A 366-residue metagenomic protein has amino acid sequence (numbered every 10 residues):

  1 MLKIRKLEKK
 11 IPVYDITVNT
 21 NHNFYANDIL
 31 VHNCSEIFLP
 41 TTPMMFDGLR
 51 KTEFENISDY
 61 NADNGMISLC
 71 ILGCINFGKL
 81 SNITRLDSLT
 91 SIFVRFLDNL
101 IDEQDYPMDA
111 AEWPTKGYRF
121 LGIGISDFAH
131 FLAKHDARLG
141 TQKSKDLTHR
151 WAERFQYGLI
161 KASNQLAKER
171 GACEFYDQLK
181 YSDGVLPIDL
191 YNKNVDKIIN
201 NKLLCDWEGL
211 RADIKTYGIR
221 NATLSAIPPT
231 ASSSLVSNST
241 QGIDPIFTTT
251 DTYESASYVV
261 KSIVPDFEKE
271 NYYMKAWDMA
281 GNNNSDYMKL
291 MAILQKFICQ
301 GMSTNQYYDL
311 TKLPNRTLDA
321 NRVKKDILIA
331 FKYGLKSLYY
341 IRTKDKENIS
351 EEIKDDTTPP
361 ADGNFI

Functional and structural regions predicted by a protein language model:
M1-N33, S232, L335: Internal intein/HINT superfamily modules and their associated LAGLIDADG
I16, L72, F128, A231 (+1 more regions): Hydrophobic, well-ordered secondary-structure elements that form the walls of internal hydrophobic environments
H22-Y25, S35-F38, G78-S81, H130 (+6 more regions): Flexible loop/turn segments at secondary-structure boundaries
C34-T115, I125-H135, S239-Q241, I246-N271 (+3 more regions): Function-dense linear segments that define catalytic or interfacial modules in macromolecule-processing proteins
N56-S58, Y106-Y118, F131-K134, G209-L210 (+4 more regions): Active-site-adjacent structural elements in folded domains
I67-C70, T84-R95, K116-S126, D146 (+5 more regions): Conserved active-site and cofactor/substrate-binding residues in soluble primary-metabolism enzymes
T90-E112, F120, R138-T230, S303: Internal maturation/activation junctions in enzymes
L97-D102, N200-L204, D213-R220, S225-T357 (+1 more regions): Catalytic alpha/beta core of large soluble enzyme barrels
